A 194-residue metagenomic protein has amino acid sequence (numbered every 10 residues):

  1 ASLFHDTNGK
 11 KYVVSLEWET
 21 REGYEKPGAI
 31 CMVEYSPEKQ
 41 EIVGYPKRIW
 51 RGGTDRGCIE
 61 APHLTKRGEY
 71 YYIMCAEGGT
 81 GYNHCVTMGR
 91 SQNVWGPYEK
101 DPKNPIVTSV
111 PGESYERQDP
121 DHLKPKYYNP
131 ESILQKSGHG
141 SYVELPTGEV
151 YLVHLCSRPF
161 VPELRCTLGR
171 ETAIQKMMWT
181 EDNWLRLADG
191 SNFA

Functional and structural regions predicted by a protein language model:
A1-A194: Carbohydrate-active catalytic/glycan-binding domains of CAZyme proteins, especially the secreted or lumenal ectodomains
